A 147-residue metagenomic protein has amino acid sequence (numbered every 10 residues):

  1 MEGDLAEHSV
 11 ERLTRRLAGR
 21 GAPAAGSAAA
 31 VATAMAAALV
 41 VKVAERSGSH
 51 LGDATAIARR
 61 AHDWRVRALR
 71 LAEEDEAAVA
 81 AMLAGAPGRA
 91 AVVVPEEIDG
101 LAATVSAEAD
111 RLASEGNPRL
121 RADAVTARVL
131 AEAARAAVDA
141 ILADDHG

Functional and structural regions predicted by a protein language model:
M1-H8, V41, E108, A140-D145: Polytopic transmembrane helical bundles with strong interfacial aromatic enrichment
E2-L5, R46-H50: Structured, active/binding-site neighborhoods that engage oxygen-rich ligands
D4-A22: Short, hydrophobic/aliphatic alpha-helical segments
D4-H8, A30-T33, G100-A103: Alpha-helix N-cap/helix-start motif at coil-to-helix transitions, marked by capping-box chemistry
L5, R67, L71, E97-L101: A generic short alpha-helical patch detector that favors 3-5-residue windows in or near N-terminal regions
L17-V43, L120-V138: Conserved phosphate/anionic-ligand binding catalytic regions in large, soluble enzymes, centered on
S49-A86: A structural-propensity feature for long, helix-poor, extended segments
D75-R135, D139, A143: Amphipathic alpha-helical interface segments
